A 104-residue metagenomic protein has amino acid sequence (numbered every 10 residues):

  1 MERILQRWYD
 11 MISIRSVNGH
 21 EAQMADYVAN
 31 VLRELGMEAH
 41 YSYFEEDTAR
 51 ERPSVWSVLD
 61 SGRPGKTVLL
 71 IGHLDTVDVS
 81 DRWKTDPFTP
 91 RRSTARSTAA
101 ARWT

Functional and structural regions predicted by a protein language model:
M1-W103: Acidic/His- and Gly-rich active-site-bordering loop/insert found across diverse amide/peptide-bond hydrolases
